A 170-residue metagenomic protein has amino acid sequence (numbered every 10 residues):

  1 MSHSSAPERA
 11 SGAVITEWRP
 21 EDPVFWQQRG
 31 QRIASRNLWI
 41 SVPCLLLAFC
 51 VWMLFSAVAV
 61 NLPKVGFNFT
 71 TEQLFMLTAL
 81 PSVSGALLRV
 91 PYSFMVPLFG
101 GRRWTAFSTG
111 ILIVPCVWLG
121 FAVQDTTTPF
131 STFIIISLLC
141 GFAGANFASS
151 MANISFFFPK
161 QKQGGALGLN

Functional and structural regions predicted by a protein language model:
R36-F69: Extracytoplasmic
W52, S56, L88-S93, A148: Conserved kink/hinge residues within transmembrane alpha-helices of Major Facilitator Superfamily
Q73, K162-L169: Cytoplasmic loop-to-transmembrane helix junctions
M76-F94: Central cavity-lining transmembrane alpha-helices of secondary-active solute carriers, predominantly the Major
L98-T109: Cytoplasmic membrane-interface "Motif A"-like loop-to-helix N-cap segments of 12-TM Major Facilitator Superfamily
G110-T126: C-terminal ends and interior cores of transmembrane alpha-helices in multi-pass membrane transporters/permeases
P115, P129-A145: Hydrophobic core of transmembrane alpha-helices in multi-pass small-molecule transporters, especially MFS/SLC-type
A145-P159, L167: Intracellular juxtamembrane helix-capping segments at the cytosolic ends of symmetry-related transmembrane helices
